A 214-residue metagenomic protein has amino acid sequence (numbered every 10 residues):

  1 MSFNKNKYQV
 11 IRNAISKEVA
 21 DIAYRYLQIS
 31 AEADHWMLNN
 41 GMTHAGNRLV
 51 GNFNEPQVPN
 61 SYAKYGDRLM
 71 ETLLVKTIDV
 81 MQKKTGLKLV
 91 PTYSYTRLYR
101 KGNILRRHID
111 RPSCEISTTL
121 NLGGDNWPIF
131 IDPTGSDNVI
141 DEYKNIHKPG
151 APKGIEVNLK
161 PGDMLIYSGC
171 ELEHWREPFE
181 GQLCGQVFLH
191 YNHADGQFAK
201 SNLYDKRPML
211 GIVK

Functional and structural regions predicted by a protein language model:
M1-T85: Non-heme Fe(II)/2-oxoglutarate
V10-R12, I166, H190: Short, well-ordered beta-strand micro-motif
K76-V80, Y95, S117: Generic beta-strand or strand-like secondary-structure segments
G86-Y95: A short coil-to-beta-strand element that immediately follows conserved catalytic motifs
L98: Conserved active-site beta-strand element of glycosyltransferases/polysaccharide synthases
K101-E171, L183-Q186, A194-K206: Catalytic core of non-heme Fe(II) oxygenases with the double-stranded beta-helix
R176-G181: Short proline/glycine-enriched turn/loop segments at secondary-structure junctions
D205-K214: C-terminal helix/juxtamembrane-tail motif
